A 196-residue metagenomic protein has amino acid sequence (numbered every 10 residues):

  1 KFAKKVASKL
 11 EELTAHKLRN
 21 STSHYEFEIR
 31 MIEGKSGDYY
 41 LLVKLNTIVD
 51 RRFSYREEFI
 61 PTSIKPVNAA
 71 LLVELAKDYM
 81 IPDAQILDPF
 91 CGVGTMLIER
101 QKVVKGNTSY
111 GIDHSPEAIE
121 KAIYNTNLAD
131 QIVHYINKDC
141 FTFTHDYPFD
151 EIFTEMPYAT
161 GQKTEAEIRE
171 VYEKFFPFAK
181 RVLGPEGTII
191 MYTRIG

Functional and structural regions predicted by a protein language model:
F2-T14: A short, contiguous, amphipathic alpha-helix enriched in charged residues
K5, K17-E28, I32-G196: Class I S-adenosyl-L-methionine-dependent methyltransferase catalytic core
